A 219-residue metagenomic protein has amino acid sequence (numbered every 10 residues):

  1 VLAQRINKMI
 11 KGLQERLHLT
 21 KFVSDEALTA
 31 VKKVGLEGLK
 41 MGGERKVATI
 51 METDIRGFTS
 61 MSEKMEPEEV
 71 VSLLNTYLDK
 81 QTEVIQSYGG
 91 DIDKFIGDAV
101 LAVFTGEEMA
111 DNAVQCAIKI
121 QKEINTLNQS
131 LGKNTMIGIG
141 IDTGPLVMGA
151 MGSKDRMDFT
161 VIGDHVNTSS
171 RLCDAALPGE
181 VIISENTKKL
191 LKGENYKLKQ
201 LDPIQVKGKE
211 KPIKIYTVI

Functional and structural regions predicted by a protein language model:
V1-M9, L17, V47: HAMP signal relay modules and closely related sensory coiled-coil linkers that couple transmembrane inputs to cytosolic
L13, T59-S60, S170: Charged alpha-helical signal-transmission linkers that cap and connect PAS-family sensory domains
Q14-R45: Membrane-proximal coiled-coil signaling linkers
G38-Q115: Catalytic NTP-binding/metal-coordinating core of nucleotidyl cyclase/transferase enzymes
L74-G90, L101, G106-I139, T143 (+3 more regions): Alpha-helical scaffold within the catalytic cores of cyclic-nucleotide enzymes
L146, A175-I219: Cytosolic regulatory/linker segments at or just downstream of nucleotide-handling modules in signal-transduction
A150-S153: Cytochrome P450 core scaffold surrounding the K-helix E-X-X-R motif and the conserved "meander" helix-loop region
